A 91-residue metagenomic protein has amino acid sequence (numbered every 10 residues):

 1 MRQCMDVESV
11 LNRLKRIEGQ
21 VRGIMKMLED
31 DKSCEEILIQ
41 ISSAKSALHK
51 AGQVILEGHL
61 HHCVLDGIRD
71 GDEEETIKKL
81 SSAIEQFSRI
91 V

Functional and structural regions predicted by a protein language model:
M1-V91: Solvent-exposed interaction patches of small proteins and small membrane subunits
